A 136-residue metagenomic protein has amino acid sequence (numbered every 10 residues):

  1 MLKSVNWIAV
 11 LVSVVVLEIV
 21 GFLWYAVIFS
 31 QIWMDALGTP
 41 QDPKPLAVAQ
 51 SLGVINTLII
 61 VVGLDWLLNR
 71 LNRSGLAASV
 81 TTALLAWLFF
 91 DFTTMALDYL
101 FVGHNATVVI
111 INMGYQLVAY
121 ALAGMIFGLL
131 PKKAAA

Functional and structural regions predicted by a protein language model:
M1-A136: Juxtamembrane/disordered regions of integral membrane proteins
